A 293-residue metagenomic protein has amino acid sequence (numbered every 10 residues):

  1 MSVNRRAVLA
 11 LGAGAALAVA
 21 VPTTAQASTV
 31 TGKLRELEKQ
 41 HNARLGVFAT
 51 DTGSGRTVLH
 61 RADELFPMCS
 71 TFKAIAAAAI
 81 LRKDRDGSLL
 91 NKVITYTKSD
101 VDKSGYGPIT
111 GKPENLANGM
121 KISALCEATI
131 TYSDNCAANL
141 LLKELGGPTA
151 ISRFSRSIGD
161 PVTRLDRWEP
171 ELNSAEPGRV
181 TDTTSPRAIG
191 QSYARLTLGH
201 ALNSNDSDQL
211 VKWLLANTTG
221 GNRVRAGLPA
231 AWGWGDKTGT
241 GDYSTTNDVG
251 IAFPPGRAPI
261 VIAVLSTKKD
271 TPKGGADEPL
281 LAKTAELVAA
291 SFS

Functional and structural regions predicted by a protein language model:
S2-A13, S28-L37, K143-E144, S192 (+2 more regions): Structured C-terminal helix/loop/strand segments within mature extracytoplasmic catalytic/sensor domains
V19-P67, L287-A290: Beta-lactamase-like hydrolase cores
E38-H41, A78-S88, K98, I130-S133 (+7 more regions): Sec/Tat-exported extracytoplasmic proteins
H41-R44, G105, N118, N139-L198: Mid-domain, small-residue-enriched loop/turn segments at the edges of structured enzyme/sensor domains
N42-R44, R61-D63, T71, L89 (+3 more regions): Extracytoplasmic
T50-T52, K98, I130-S133, E144-L145 (+3 more regions): Active-site-proximal beta-strand/loop segments in catalytic clefts of secreted hydrolases
G55, P67-T97, T129, I262: Active-site SXXK
V101-L140, P148: Conserved catalytic neighborhood of penicillin-recognizing serine enzymes
